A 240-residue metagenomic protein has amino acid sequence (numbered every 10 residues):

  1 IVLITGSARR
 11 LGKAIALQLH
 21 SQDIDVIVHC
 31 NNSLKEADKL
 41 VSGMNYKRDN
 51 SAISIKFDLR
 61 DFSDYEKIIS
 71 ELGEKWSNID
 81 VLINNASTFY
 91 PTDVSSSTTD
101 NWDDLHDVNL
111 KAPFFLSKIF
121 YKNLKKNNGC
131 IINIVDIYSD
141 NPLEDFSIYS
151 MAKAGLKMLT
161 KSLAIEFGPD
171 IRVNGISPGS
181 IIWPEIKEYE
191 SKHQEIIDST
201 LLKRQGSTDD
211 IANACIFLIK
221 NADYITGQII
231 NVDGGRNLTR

Functional and structural regions predicted by a protein language model:
A8-R9: Conserved glycine-rich cofactor-binding loop
I24-K39: Conserved glycine-rich Rossmann-like NAD(P)H-binding loop of the short-chain dehydrogenase/reductase
D93-V94, T98-H106, I196: Substrate-binding pocket helix/loop in short-chain dehydrogenase/reductase
S117, A152, T160: Active-site helix of classical SDR
K122, A164-P169: Alpha-helical segment proximal to the catalytic Tyr-Lys
N141, I216, K220-R240: Short C-terminal tail/terminal secondary-structure segment of NAD(P)H-dependent dehydrogenase/reductase domains
G168-R172, T226-G227: Short, small/polar-rich loop/turn modules that mediate ligand/substrate recognition or access, typified
